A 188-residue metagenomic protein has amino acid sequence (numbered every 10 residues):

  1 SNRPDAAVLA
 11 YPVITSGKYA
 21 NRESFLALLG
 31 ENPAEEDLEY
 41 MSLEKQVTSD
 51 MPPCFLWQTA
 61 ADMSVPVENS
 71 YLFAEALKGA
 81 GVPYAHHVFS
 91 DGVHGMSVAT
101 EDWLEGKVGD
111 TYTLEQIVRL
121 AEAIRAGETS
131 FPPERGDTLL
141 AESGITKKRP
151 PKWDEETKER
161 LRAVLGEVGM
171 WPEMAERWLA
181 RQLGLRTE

Functional and structural regions predicted by a protein language model:
S1-S24, L38-E39, L43: Primarily recognizes the serine-hydrolase "nucleophile elbow" in alpha/beta-hydrolase and SGNH/GDSL folds
R3-A6, M51-C54, A80-A85: Loop/turn elements at helix/coil->beta-strand transitions in domains of secreted/extracellular proteins
S16, A61-V65: Acidic catalytic loop of the alpha/beta-hydrolase fold
N21, A34-E35, F89, T100: Gram-negative outer-membrane beta-barrel domains
E31-Q46, M51-P52: Active-site nucleophile elbow and catalytic-triad environment of alpha/beta-hydrolase enzymes
D50, F55-Q58, D62: Short beta-strand/loop motif that positions the catalytic acidic residue of the alpha/beta-hydrolase fold
W57, V67-E188: C-terminal catalytic histidine-bearing segment of alpha/beta-hydrolase fold enzymes
